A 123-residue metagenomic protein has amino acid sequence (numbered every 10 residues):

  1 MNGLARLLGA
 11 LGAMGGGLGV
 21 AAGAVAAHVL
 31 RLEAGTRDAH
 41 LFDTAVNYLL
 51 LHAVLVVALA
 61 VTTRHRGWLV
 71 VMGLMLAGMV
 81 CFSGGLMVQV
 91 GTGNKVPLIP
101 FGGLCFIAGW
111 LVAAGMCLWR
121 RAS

Functional and structural regions predicted by a protein language model:
M1-S123: Polytopic transmembrane helical bundles with strong interfacial aromatic enrichment
